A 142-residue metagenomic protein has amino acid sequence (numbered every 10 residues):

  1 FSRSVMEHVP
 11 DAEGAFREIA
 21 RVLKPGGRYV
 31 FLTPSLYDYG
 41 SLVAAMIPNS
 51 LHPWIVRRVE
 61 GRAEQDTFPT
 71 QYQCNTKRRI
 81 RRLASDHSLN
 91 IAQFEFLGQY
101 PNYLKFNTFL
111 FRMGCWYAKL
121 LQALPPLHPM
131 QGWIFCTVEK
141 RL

Functional and structural regions predicted by a protein language model:
F1: A conserved beta-strand element that flanks and buttresses the S-adenosyl-L-methionine
S4-H8: A short His-aromatic
P10-E18, K24, R28-E139: S-adenosyl-L-methionine-dependent methyltransferase catalytic module, highlighting the catalytic core
